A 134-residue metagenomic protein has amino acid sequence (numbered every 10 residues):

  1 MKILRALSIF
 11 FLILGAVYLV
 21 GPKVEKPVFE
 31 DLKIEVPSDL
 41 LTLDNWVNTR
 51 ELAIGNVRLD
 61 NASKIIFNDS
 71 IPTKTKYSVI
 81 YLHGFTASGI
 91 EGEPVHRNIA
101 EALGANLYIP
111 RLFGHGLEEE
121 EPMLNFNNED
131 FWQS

Functional and structural regions predicted by a protein language model:
R5-V20: Hydrophobic membrane-insertion alpha-helices, especially the h-region of bacterial N-terminal signal peptides
L19-P27: Hydrophobic single-pass membrane-insertion segments
V28-L32, I109-R111: A short beta-strand-loop structural module common to alpha/beta enzyme folds
D31-K74, N128: N-terminal cap/lid segment of alpha/beta-hydrolase-fold proteins
V57-H115: Short, surface-exposed "cap/lid" segments of acyl-processing enzymes
L117-S134: Catalytic nucleophile-loop/oxyanion-hole region of alpha/beta-hydrolase and closely related hydrolase-like folds
